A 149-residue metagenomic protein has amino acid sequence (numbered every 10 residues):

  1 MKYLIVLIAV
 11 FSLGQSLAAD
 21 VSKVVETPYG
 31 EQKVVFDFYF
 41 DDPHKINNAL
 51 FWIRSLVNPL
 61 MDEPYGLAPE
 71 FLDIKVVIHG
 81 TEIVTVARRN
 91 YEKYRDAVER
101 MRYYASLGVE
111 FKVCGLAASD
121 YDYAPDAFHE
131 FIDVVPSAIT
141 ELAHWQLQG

Functional and structural regions predicted by a protein language model:
Y3-S12: Sec-dependent N-terminal signal peptides
G14-A18: Sec/Tat signal peptide C-region and signal peptidase I cleavage site
D20-D73: N-terminal secretory signal peptides
V25, K75-V77, L116-A117: Short, flexible segments with low predicted structural confidence
E31-K33, E70-I74, S106-E110, Q148-G149: Loop/turn elements at helix/coil->beta-strand transitions in domains of secreted/extracellular proteins
F36, V76-I78, V113: Structural beta-sheet core signal
L67-V86: Acidic helix-start/capping segments at beta-turn-to-alpha-helix junctions
V84-G149: A cross-taxonomic marker for long C-terminal extensions/tails that follow the last structured domain
